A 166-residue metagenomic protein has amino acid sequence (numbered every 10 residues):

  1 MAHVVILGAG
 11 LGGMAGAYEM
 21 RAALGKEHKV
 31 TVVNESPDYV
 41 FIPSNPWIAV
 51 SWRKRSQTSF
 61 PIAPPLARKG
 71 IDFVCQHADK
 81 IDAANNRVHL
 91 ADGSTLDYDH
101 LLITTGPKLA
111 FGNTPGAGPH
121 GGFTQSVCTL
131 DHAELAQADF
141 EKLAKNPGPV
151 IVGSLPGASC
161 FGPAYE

Functional and structural regions predicted by a protein language model:
A2-D72, P156-E166: Beta1-alpha1 glycine-rich phosphate/pyrophosphate-binding loop at the start of Rossmann-like nucleotide-binding domains
R68-Y165: FAD-binding core/adjacent interface of flavoenzyme oxidoreductases
